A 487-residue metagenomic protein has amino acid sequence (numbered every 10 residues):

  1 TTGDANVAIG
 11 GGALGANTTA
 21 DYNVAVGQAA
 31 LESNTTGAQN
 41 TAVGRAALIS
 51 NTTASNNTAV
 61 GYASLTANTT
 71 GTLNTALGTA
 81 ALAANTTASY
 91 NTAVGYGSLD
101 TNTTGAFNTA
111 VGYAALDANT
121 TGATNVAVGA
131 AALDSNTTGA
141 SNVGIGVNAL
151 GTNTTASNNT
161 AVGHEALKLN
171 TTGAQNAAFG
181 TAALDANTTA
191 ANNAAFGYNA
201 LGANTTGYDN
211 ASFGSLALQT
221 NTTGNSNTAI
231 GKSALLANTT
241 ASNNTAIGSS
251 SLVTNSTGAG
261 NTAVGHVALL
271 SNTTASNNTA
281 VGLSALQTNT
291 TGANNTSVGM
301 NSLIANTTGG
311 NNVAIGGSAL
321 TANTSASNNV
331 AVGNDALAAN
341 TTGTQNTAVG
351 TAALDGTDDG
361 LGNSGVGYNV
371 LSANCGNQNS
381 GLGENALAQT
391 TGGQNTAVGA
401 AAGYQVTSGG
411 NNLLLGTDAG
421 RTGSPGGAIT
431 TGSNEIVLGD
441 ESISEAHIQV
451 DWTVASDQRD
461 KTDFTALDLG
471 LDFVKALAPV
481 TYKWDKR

Functional and structural regions predicted by a protein language model:
T1-D457: Glycine- and small/polar-enriched repetitive beta-structure motifs of secreted/surface proteins
S433-R487: C-terminal intramolecular chaperone/autoprocessing and neck/assembly modules of extracellular spikes and adhesins
